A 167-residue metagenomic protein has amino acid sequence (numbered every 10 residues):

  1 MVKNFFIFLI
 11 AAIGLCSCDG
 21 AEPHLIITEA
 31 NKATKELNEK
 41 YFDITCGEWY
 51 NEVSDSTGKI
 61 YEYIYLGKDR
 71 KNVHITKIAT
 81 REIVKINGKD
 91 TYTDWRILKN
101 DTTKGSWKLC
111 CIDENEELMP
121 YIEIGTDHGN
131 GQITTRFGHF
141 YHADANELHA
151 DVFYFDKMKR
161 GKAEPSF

Functional and structural regions predicted by a protein language model:
M1-N4: Positively charged n-region of N-terminal signal peptides that target proteins for export
I7-L9: Sec-dependent N-terminal signal peptides
L15-S17: C-terminal motif of bacterial Sec signal peptides marking the signal peptidase cleavage site
D19-E22: Bacterial signal peptide processing site
L25-E62, G105-W107: Tryptophan-anchored aromatic micro-motifs
L25-K35, D90-S106, R136-F167: Edge beta-strand at a domain terminus
D55-K59, I75-A145: Contiguous, well-ordered beta-strand patches that form the walls/edges of small beta-barrel/beta-sandwich domains
K68-V73: Structural signal for glycine-centered tight turns and loop->strand junctions in beta-sheet-rich domains
